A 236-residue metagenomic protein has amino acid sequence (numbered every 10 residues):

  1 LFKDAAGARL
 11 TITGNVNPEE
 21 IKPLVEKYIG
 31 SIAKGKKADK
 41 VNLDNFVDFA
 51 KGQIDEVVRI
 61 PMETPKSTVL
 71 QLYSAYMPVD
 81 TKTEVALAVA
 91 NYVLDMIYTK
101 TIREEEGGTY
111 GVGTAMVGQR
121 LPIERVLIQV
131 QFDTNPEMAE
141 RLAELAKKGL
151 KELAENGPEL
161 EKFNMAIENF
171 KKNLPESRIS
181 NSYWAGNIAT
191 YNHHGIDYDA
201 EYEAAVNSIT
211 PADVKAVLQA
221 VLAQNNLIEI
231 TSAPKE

Functional and structural regions predicted by a protein language model:
L1-F2, D48, I60-E63, Q119-P122 (+1 more regions): Replace "in large, NTP-powered and nucleic-acid-processing enzymes" with "in large, NTP-powered factors and other
A5-T13, K66-E84, R103-S208, N226-P234: M16 family metallopeptidases and their MPP-like homologs
R9-S67, Y73-A75, K235-E236: An aromatic/glycine/proline-enriched structural segment found at the starts of mature extracellular/organellar domains
K22, E140, N164, K215-A216: Generic structural signal for individual residues within well-ordered alpha-helical segments across diverse proteins
V25-I29, A90, A143-L150: Short amphipathic C-terminal alpha-helix that caps PH/PH-like domains
T81-D95: Active/ligand-binding-proximal structured segments within catalytic/core domains that scaffold catalytic residues
K100: Long, His/Glu/Asp-enriched segments that create or flank divalent metal/ion-associated functional microenvironments
P211-Q219: Low-complexity, intrinsically disordered Gly/Pro/Thr-rich segments
